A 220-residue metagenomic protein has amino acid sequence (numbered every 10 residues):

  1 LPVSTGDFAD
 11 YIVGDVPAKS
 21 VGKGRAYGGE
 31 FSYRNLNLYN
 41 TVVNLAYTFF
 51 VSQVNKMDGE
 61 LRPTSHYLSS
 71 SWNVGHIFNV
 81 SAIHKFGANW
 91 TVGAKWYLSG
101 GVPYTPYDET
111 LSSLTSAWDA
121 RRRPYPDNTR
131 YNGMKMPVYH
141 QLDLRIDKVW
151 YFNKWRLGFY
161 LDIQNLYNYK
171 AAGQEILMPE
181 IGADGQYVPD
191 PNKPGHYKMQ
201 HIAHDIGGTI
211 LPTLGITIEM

Functional and structural regions predicted by a protein language model:
L1-G24, F31, V188-L211: Feature marks flexible
S4, G14-V16, P63-Y67, A117-D119 (+2 more regions): N-terminal start-of-chain detector that recognizes signal peptides and the immediate post-cleavage beginning
T5-P106: Gram-negative outer-membrane beta-barrel transporters
D7, N37, H76, T129 (+2 more regions): Intrinsic disorder/low-complexity signature
V13, G24, N73, P126-N128 (+2 more regions): Hydrophobic alpha-helical segments, principally membrane-spanning helices and signal/leader peptides
V16-K19, H66-S69, N79, N128-K135 (+2 more regions): Active-site rim elements
V21-R25, S70-G75, N132-Y139, A171 (+1 more regions): Short sequence motifs at beta-strands and strand-loop junctions characteristic of Gram-negative outer-membrane
Y97-R122, P137-Q141, K148-M220: C-terminal beta-signal and adjacent terminal beta-strands/loops of Gram-negative outer-membrane beta-barrel proteins
